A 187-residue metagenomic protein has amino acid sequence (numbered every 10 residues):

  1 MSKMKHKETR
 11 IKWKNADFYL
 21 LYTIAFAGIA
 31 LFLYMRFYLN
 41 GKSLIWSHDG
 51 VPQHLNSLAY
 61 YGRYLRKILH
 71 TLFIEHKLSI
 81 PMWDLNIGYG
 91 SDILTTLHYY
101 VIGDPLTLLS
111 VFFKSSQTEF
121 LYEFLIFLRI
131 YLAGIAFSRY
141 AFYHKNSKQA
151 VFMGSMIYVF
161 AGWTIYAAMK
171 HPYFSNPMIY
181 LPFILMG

Functional and structural regions predicted by a protein language model:
M1-F37: Start-transfer (signal-anchor) and selected internal transmembrane alpha helices of multi-pass inner/ER membrane
K12-L20, E119, E123-I126, K145-K148: Membrane-water interface of alpha-helical transmembrane segments
L20-I24, F124, F152-M156: Hydrophobic alpha-helical transmembrane segments
A30-F137, M156-M178: Membrane-interface coil-to-helix junctions
Y34-R36, F142-K145, G187: Structural signal for the C-terminal ends of transmembrane alpha-helices and the immediately following loop
S138-F160: Transmembrane-helix signature of polytopic, membrane-embedded enzymes that assemble or transfer cell-envelope glycans
M178-G187: Specific aromatic-rich, kink-prone transmembrane helix
